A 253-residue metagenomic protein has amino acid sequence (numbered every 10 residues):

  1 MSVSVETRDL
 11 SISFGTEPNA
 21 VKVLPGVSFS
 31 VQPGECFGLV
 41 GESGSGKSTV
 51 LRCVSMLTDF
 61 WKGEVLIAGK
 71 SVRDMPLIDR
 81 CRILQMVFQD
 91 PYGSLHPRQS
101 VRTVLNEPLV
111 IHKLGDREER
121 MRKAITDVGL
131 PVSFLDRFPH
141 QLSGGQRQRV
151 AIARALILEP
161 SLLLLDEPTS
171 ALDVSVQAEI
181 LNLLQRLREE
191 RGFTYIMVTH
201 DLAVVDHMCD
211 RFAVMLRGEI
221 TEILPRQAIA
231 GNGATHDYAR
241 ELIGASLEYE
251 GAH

Functional and structural regions predicted by a protein language model:
E17-P18, S71-Q85, Q99, I111 (+1 more regions): ABC ATPase NBD coupling module
V40-E42: The feature captures the beta-strand-to-loop junction immediately N-terminal to the Walker
S55: Helix-to-loop junction immediately C-terminal to a conserved catalytic motif
G63-R73: Conserved ABC transporter NBD signature motif
E118-S133, G244: Conserved ABC ATPase "signature" region
F138-L142, Q146: Conserved ABC ATPase signature
